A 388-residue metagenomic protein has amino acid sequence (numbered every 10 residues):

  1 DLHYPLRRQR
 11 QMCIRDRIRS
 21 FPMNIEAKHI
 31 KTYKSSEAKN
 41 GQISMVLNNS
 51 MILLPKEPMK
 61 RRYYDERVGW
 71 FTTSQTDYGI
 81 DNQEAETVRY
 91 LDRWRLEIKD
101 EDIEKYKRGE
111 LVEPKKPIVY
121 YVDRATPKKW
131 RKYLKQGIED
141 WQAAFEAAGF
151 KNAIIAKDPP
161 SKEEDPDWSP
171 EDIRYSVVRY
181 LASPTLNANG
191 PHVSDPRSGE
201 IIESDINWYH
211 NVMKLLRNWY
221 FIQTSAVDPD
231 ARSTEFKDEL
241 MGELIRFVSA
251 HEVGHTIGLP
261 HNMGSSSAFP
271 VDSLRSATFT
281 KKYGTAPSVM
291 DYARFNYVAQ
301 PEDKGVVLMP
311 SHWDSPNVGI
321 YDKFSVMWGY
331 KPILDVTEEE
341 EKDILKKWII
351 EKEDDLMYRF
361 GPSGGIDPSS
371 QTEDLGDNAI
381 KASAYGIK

Functional and structural regions predicted by a protein language model:
L2-I14: Single conserved hydrophobic/aromatic residue that forms the stacking wall/gate of nucleotide- or nucleobase-binding
I18-K105, K128-A250, T256, F295-V298: Metzincin-family zinc-dependent endopeptidase catalytic domain
R108-E113: Short glycine/proline-enriched loop/turn "hinge" motifs that connect secondary-structure elements and lie
P114-T126: Acidic/histidine-rich, surface-exposed loop or edge segments in extracytoplasmic proteins
K115, I201-E203, T285: Extracytoplasmic
V119-Y121, E203-N207, V289-D291: Structured core elements
V253-F269: Catalytic Zn2+-binding segment of zinc metalloproteases
S266-K388: Conserved catalytic/binding loops enriched for acidic/polar residues
